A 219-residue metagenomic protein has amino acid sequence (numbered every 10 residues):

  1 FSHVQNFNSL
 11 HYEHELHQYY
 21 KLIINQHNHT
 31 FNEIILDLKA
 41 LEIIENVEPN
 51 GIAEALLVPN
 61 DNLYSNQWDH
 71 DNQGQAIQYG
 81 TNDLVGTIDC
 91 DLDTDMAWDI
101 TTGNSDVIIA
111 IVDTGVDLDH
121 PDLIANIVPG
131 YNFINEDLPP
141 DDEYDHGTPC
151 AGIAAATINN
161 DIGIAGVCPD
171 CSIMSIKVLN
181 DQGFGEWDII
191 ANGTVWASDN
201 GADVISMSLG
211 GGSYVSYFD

Functional and structural regions predicted by a protein language model:
S2-N28, A55, S172: Surface-exposed aromatic
S9-Y19, L36-I108, V116-D122, N126 (+2 more regions): Protease zymogen maturation seam
Y20-K21, N46-E48, I108-V112, P129-N132 (+5 more regions): Structural recognition of the beta-strand scaffold that forms the well-ordered cores of secreted hydrolase catalytic
N28-I34: Short, conserved charged micro-motifs
D99-S105, P121, N135-P139, D145 (+2 more regions): Substrate-binding/access-modulating region of protease and related hydrolase catalytic domains
D113, G147: Conserved G/P- and acidic residue-centered "switch" motifs that form tight phosphate/ATP-binding loops in soluble
